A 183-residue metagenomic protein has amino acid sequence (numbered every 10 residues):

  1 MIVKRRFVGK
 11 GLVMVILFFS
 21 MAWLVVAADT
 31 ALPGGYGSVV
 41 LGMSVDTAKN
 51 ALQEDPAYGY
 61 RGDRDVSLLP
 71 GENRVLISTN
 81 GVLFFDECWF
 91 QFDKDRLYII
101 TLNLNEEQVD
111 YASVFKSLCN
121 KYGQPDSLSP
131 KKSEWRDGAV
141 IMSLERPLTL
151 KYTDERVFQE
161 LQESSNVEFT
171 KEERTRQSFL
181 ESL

Functional and structural regions predicted by a protein language model:
I2-V13: Bacterial N-terminal signal peptides that target proteins for export
G11-A22: Bacterial N-terminal signal peptides
A22-A27, D63-R64, W89-D95: Short amphipathic alpha-helical segments, especially helix-boundary/capping motifs
A27-L69, T101-L183: Non-cytosolic coordination micro-motifs
G71-V114: Mid-chain, structured segments of secreted extracytoplasmic proteins
